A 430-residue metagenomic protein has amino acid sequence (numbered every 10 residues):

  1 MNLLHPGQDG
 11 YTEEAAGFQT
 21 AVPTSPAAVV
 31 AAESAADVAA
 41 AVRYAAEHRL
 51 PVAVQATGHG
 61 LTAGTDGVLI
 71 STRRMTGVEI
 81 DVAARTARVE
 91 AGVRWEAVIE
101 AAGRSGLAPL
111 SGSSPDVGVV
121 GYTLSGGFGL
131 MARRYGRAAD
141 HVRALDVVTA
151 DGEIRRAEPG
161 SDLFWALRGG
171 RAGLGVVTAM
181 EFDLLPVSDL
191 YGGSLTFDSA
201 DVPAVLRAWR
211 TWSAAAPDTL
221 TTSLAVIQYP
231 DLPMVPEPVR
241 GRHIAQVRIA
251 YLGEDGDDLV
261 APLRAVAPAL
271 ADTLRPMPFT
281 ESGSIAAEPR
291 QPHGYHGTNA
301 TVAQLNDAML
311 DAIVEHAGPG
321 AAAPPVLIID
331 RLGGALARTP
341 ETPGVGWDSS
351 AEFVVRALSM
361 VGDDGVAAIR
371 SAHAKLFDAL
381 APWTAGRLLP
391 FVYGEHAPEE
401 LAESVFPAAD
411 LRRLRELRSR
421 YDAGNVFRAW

Functional and structural regions predicted by a protein language model:
M1-W430: Soluble FAD-dependent oxygen oxidases
